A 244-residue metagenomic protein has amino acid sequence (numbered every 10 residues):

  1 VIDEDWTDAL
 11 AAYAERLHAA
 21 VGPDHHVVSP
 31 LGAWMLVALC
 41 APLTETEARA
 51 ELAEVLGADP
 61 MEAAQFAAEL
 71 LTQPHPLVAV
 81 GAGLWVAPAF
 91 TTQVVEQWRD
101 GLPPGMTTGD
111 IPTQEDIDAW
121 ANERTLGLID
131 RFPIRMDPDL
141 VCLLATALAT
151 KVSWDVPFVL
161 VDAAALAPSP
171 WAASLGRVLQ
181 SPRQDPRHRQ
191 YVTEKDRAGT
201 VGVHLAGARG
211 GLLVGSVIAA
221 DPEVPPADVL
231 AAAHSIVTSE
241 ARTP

Functional and structural regions predicted by a protein language model:
V1-G109: Detector for small/aliphatic-rich hydrophobic stretches
A53-E54, F158-A165, A227-S235: Short Gly/aromatic-enriched secondary-structure transition segments
A67-V224, P244: Non-catalytic, conformational "gating/processing" segments within enzyme and secreted inhibitor domains
A220-P244: Mature, solvent-exposed C-terminal subdomains and processed small-chain segments of exported/organellar
